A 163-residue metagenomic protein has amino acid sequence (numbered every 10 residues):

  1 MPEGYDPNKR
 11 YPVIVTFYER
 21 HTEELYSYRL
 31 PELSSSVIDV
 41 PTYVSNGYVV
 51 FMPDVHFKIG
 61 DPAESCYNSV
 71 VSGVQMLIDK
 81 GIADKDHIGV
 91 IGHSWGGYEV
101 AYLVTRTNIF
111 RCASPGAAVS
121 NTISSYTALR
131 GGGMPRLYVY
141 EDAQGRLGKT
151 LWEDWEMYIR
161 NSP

Functional and structural regions predicted by a protein language model:
M1-K9, S162-P163: Short beta-strand-to-loop junctions in surface cap/lid or active-site-entrance loops
I14-R20, Y26-P163: Active-site-proximal cap/loop segments of hydrolase catalytic domains
